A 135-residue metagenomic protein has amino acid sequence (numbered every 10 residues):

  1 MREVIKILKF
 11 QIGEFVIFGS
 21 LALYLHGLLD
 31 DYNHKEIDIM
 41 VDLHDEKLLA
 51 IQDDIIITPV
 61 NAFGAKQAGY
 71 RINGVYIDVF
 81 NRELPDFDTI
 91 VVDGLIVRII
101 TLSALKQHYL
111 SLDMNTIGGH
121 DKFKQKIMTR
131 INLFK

Functional and structural regions predicted by a protein language model:
M1-K135: Compositionally biased terminal segments of proteins
